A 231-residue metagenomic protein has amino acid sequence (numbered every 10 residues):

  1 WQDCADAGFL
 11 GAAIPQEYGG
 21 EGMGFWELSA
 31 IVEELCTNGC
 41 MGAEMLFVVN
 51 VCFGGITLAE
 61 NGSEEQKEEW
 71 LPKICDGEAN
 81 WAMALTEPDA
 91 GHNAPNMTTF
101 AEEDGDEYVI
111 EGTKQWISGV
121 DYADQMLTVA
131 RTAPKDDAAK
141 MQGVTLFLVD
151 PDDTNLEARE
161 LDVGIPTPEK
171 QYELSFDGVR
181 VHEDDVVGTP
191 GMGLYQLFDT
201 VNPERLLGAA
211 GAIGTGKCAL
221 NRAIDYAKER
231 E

Functional and structural regions predicted by a protein language model:
A5-E78, I117-Q125: Internal helix-loop-helix
G22-E34, N93-M97, S175, V181: Structural signature of FAD isoalloxazine-binding scaffolds in flavoprotein oxidoreductases
I31-C36, A130-R131, L148-T154, G178-V181: Short Ser/Thr-interspersed hydrophobic loop/turn segments at strand-loop and sheet-helix junctions that line or gate
N38, L156-E231: Glycine-rich beta->alpha junctions and the first turn(s) of the following alpha-helix
G77-L85, V129: A short, Trp-centered hydrophobic/proline-enriched beta-strand micro-motif
G91, Q115-V120, P203-L207: Glycine-rich phosphate/pyrophosphate-binding beta-alpha loops
T99-E102: A structural signal for short hydrophobic beta-strand segments in well-ordered beta-sheet cores
E111-E157: A short core secondary-structure module
